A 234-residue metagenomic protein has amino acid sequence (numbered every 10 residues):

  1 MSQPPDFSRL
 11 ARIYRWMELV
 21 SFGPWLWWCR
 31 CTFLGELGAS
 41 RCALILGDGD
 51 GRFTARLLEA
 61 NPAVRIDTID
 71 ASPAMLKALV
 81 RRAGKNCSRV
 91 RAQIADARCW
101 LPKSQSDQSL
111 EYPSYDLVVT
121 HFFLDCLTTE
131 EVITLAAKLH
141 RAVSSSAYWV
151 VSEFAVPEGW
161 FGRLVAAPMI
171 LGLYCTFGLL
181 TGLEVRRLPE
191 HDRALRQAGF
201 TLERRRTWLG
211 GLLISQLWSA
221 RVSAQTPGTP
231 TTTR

Functional and structural regions predicted by a protein language model:
S2-W25: Class I SAM-dependent methyltransferase Rossmann-like catalytic core, especially the SAM/SAH-binding loop
G23-S40: Conserved alpha-helix/loop element of class I SAM-dependent methyltransferases that forms part of the SAM/SAH-binding
L44-I45, G49-W100: Class I SAM-dependent methyltransferase SAM/SAH-binding core
V119: A conserved beta-strand element that flanks and buttresses the S-adenosyl-L-methionine
F122-D125: Short catalytic micro-motifs in class I SAM-dependent methyltransferases
I133-S145: A short glycine-rich, Lys/Arg-flanked "PGG" loop and its adjoining helix->strand segment in the class I
S152-A198, R205: C-terminal alpha-helical "lid/dimerization" subdomain adjacent to the S-adenosyl-L-methionine
A198-F200, R206-R234: Core SAM-dependent methyltransferase catalytic element
